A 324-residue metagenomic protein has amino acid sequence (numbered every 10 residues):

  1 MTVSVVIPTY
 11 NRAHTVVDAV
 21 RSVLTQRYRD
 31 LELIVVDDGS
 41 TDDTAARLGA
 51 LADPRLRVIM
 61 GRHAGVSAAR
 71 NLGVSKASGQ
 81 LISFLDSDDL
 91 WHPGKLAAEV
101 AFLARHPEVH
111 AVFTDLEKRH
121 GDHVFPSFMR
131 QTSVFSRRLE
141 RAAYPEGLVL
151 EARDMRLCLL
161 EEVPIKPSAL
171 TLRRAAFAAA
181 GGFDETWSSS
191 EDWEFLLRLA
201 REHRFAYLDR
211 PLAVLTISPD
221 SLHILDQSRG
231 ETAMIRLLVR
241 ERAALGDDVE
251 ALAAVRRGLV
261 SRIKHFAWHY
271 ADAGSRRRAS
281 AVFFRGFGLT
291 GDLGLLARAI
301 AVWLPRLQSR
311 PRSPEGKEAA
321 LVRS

Functional and structural regions predicted by a protein language model:
M1-S4, S22, E32, E194: Cell-envelope/extracellular polymer assembly enzymes that use nucleotide-activated donors
V3-T15, A19-V20, Q26-R27, V36: A conserved hydrophobic helix/loop-capping motif in glycosyltransferases and polysaccharide synthases
S22, R29, D37-A46, R62 (+1 more regions): A conserved acidic beta->alpha catalytic loop
G61-A77, S87, A98: Glycine-rich, basic loop-to-helix element that forms the pyrophosphate-binding segment of sugar-nucleotide handling
S75, R137-M234: Conserved nucleotide-sugar donor-binding catalytic segment
I82: Short aromatic/hydrophobic "clamp" motif used to bind/position activated sugar donors
G94-R138: Conserved donor NDP-sugar-binding/catalytic core segment of glycosyltransferases
H123, I217-S324: C-terminal subregions of glycosyltransferases and related glycan-biosynthesis enzymes
